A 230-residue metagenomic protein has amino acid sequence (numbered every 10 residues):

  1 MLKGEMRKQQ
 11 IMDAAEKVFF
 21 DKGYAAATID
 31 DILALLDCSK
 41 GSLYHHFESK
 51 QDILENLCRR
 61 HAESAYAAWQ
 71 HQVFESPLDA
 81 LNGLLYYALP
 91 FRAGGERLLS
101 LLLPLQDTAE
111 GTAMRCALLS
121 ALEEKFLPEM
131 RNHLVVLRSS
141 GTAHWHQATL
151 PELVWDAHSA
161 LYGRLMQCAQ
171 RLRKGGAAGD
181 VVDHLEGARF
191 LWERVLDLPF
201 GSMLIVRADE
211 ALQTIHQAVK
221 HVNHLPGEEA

Functional and structural regions predicted by a protein language model:
Q10, A14-N56: Helix-turn-helix
A14, V18, Y87, A160-Q167 (+1 more regions): Amphipathic alpha-helical interface segments
K50, H61, A65, L122-M130 (+2 more regions): Hydrophobic/aromatic residues within well-ordered alpha-helical segments
N56, A67-L98, Q147-A157, L185: Hydrophobic alpha-helical connector segments
Q70, L102-E110, R171-G175, A208-D209: Short linear capping/connector segments at secondary-structure termini
A93-V154, G179: Short secondary-structure transition hinges
P128, N132-V136, G163-A230: C-terminal peripheral helix-coil segments that are non-catalytic and often amphipathic
